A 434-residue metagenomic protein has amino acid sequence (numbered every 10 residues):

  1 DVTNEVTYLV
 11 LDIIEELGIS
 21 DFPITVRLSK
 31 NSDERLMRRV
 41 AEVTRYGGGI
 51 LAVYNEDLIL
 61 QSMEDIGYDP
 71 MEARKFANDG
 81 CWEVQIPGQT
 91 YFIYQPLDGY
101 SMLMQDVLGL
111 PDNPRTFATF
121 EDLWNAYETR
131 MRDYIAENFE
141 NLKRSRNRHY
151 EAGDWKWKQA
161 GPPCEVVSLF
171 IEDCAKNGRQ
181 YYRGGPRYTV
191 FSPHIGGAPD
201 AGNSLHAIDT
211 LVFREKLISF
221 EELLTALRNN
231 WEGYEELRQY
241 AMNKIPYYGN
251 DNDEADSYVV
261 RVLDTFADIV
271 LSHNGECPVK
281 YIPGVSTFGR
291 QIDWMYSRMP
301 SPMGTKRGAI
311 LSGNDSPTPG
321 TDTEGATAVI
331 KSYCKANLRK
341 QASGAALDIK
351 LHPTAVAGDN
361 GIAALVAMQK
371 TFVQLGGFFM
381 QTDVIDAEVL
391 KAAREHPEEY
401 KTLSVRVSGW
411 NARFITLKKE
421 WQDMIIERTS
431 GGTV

Functional and structural regions predicted by a protein language model:
D1-V434: Conserved catalytic cores of very large enzyme subunits
